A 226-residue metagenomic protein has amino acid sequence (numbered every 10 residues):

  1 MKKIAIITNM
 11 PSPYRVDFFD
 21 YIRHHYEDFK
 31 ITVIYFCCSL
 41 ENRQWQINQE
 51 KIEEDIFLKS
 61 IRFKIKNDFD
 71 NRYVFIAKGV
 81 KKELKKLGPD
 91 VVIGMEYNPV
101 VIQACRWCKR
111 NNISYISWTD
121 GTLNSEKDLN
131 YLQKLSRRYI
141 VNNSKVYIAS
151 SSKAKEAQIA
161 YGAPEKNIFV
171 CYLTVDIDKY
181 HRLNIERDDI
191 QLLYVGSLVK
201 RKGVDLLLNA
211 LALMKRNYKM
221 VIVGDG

Functional and structural regions predicted by a protein language model:
M1-I61, L84-L87, A212: N-terminal subdomain of nucleotide-sugar transferases
A5, N184-L213, V221: Conserved donor-binding/catalytic core segment of Leloir-type glycosyltransferases
S12, D176, S197-R201, R216 (+1 more regions): Nucleotide-sugar-dependent glycosyltransferase donor-binding/catalytic pocket residues
R15-V16, P89-N111: An aromatic- and histidine-rich active-site surface loop
C38-L40, V195, K219-G226: Glycosyltransferase donor-sugar binding loop
E54-K78, G94: A short, charged, and often flexible helix/loop element on the N-terminal side of the glycosyltransferase catalytic
I113-Y131, N143-V146: A short, histidine- and acid-enriched strand-loop-helix "catalytic/donor-clamping" loop that lines the nucleotide-sugar
R137-R182: Donor nucleotide-sugar binding/catalytic pocket of nucleotide-sugar-dependent glycosyltransferases
